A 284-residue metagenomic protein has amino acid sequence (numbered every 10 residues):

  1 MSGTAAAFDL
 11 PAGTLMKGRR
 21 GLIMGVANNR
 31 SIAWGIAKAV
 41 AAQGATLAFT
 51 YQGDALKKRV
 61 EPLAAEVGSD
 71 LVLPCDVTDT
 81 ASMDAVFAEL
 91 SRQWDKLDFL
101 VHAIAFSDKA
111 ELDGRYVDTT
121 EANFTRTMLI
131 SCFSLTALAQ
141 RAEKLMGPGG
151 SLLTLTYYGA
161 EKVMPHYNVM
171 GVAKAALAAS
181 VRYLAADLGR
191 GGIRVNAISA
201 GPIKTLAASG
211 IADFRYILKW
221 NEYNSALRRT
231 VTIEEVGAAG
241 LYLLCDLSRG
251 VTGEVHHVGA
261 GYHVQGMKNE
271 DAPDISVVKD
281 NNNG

Functional and structural regions predicted by a protein language model:
F8-D9, L241, T252-G284: Short C-terminal tail/terminal secondary-structure segment of NAD(P)H-dependent dehydrogenase/reductase domains
G13-F49: Canonical Rossmann dinucleotide-binding motif of NAD(H)/NADP(H)-dependent dehydrogenases/reductases, specifically
R20-L22, L97-A105: Conserved hydrophobic beta-strands of the Rossmann-like cofactor-binding core in SDR/related NAD(P)H-dependent
G25-W34, K38, A105-Q140, K144 (+5 more regions): Catalytic loop of short-chain dehydrogenase/reductase
C75-D84, A88-Q93, H102-T125, K144 (+4 more regions): Conserved mid-core segment of classical short-chain dehydrogenase/reductases
F87, L135, A139, V181-R182 (+2 more regions): Short-chain dehydrogenase/reductase
F133, A197, Y216-V251, H256-A260 (+1 more regions): C-terminal helical subdomain
V195, S199-G210, V258, V264: Short, flexible catalytic-loop segment of classical short-chain dehydrogenase/reductase
